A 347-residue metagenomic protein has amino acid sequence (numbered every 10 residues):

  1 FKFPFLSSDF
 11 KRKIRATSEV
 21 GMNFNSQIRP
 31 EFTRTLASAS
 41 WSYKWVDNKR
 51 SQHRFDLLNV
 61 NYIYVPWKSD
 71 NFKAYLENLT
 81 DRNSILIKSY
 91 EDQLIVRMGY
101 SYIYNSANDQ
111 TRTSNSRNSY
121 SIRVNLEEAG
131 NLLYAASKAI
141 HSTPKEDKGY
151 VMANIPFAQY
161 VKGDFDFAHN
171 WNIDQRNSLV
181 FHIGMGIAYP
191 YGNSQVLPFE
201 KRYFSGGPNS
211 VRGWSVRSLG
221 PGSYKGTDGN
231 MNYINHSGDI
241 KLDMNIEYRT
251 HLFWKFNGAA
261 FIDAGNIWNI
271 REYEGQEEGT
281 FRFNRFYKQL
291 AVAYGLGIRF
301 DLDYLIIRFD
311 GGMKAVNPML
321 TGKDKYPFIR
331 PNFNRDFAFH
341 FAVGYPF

Functional and structural regions predicted by a protein language model:
F1-R117, S121-R123, R212-G213, Y224 (+3 more regions): Gram-negative/organellar outer-membrane beta-barrel architecture
P30-E31, D174-Q175, F253-W254: Short glycine/serine/proline-enriched coil/turn segments at secondary-structure junctions
S51-T250, A260-F283: C-terminal outer-membrane beta-barrel translocator/porin domains of Gram-negative envelope proteins and their
L242, W254-G258, L290-Y294, D303-I307 (+1 more regions): A short pocket-lining beta-strand/turn micro-motif at the edge of beta-sheets
E247-W254, F300: C-terminal substrate/ligand-recognition segments
F261-G265, R299-D303, D310-K314, P346: Short, loop-centered acidic/histidine patches that primarily coordinate divalent metals
Q276-L302, P327: Strand-loop-strand
